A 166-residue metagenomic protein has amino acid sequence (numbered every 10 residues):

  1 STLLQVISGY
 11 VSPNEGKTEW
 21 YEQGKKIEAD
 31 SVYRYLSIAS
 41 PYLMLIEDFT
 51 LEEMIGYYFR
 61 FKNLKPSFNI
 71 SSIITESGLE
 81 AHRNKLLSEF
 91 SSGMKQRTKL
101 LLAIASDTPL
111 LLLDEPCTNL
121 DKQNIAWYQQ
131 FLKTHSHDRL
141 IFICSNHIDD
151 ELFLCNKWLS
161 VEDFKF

Functional and structural regions predicted by a protein language model:
S8: Helix-to-loop junction immediately C-terminal to a conserved catalytic motif
P13-V32: Conserved ABC transporter NBD signature motif
Y42, E47-N63: Q-loop/switch helix immediately C-terminal to the Walker
G56, S67-R83: Conserved ABC ATPase "signature" region
L86-G93: Conserved ABC ATPase signature
L100: Hydrophobic anchor residue at the start of the ABC signature
L111-E115: Catalytic Walker B motif of ABC-type/P-loop ATPase nucleotide-binding domains
